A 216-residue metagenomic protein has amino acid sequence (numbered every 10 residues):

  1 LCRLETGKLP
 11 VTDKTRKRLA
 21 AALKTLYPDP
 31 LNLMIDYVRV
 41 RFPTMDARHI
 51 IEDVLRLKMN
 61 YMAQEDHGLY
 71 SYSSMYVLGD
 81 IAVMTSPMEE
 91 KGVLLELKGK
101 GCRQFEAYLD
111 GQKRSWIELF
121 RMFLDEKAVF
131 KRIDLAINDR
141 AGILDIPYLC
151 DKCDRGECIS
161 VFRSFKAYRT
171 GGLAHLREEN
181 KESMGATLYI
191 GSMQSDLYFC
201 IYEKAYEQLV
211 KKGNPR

Functional and structural regions predicted by a protein language model:
L1-V11: Recognition helix of helix-turn-helix/homeodomain-like DNA-binding domains that insert into the DNA major groove
C2, T15-K17, F162, L176: Short, intrinsically disordered low-complexity segments
V11-K14, M88-E90: Extracellular interaction modules
T12-Y27: DNA major-groove recognition helix of helix-turn-helix/homeodomain DNA-binding modules
L23-P215: Structured, helix-rich domain cores that form ligand/interaction pockets
